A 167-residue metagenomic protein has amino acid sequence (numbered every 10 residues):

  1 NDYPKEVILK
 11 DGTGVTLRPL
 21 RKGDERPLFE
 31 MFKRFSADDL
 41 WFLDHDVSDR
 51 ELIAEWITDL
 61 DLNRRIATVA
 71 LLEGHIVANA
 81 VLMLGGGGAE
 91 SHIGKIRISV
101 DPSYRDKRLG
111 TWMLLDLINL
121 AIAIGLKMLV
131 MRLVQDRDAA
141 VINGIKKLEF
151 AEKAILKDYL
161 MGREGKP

Functional and structural regions predicted by a protein language model:
G14-P27: A short beta-loop-alpha structural element at the N-terminal edge of CoA-dependent acyl/N-acetyltransferase catalytic
E30-D44: Helix-loop element at the rim of GNAT/NAT acetyltransferase active sites that forms part of the acceptor-substrate
H45-H92, R97, D101, L115: Acetyl-CoA-dependent GNAT
Y104, R108-D116: Conserved acetyl-CoA pyrophosphate-binding loop and the N-cap/start of the following alpha-helix in GNAT-like
R105, M131-V141: Conserved beta-strand-loop-alpha-helix junction that forms the acyl-donor binding cleft
L114, A121-V134: Conserved GNAT acetyl-CoA-binding A-motif
R132-V134, E149-K166: Conserved catalytic-core motifs of GNAT/GCN5-like acyltransferases
G144-I145: Conserved active-site tyrosine of GNAT-family acetyltransferases
